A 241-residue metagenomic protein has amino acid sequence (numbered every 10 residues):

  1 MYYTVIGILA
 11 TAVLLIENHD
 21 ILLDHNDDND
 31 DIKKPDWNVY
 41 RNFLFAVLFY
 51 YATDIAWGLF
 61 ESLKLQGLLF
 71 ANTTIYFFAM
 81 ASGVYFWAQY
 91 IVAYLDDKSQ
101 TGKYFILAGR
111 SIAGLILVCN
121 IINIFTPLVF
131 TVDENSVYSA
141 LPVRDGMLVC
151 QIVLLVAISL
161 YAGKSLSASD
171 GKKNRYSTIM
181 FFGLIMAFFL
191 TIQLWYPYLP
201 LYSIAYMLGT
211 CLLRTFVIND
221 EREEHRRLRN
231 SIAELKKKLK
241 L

Functional and structural regions predicted by a protein language model:
M1-A10, L115-Y161, F189, Q193-W195 (+1 more regions): Extracellular-loop-to-transmembrane junctions of the mid-late helices
Y2-H25, P35-L65, N72-Y90, G109-P127 (+1 more regions): Hydrophobic alpha-helical transmembrane segments of multi-pass membrane proteins
L14-L22, F86-Y90, L148-G171: Alpha-helical transmembrane segments in multipass membrane proteins, preferentially the mid-helix core
I21-Y40, V92-L107, G163-R175: Membrane-interface helix-boundary motifs at transmembrane edges
H25, N29, L59-K64, Y94-K98 (+5 more regions): Membrane-interface elements of multi-pass transporters and channels
G67-N72, N135-V143, L160-K173: Short juxtamembrane and helix-loop transition motifs at transmembrane-helix boundaries in membrane proteins
K164-S231: Interfacial "cap-and-anchor" motif at the non-cytosolic start of specific transmembrane alpha-helices
A233-L241: PAS/LOV and related PAS-like sensory modules
